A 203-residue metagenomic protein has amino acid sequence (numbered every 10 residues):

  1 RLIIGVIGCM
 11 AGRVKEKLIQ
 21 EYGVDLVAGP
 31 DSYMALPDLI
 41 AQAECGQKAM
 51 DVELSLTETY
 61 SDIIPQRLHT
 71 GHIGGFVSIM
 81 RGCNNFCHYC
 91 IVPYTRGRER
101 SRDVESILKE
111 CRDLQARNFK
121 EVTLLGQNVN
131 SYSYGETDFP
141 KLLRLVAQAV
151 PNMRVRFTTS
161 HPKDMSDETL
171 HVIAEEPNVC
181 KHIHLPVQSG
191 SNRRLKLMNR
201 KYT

Functional and structural regions predicted by a protein language model:
R1-N130, I183: Proteins enriched for Cys/Gly/acidic motifs involved in redox and nucleic-acid/cofactor modification
I4, A116-T203: Conserved SAM/AdoMet-binding glycine-rich loop
